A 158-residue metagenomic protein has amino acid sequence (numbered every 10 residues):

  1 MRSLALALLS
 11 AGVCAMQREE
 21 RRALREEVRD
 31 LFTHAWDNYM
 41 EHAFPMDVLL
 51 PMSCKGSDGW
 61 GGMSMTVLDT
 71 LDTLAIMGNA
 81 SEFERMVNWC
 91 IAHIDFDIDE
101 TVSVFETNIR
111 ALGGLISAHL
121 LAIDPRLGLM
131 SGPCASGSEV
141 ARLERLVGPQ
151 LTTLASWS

Functional and structural regions predicted by a protein language model:
R2-A15: Cleavable N-terminal signal peptides of Sec/SRP-targeted secreted and luminal proteins
A15-S158: Glycan-recognition and catalytic cores of secretory/periplasmic carbohydrate-active enzymes
